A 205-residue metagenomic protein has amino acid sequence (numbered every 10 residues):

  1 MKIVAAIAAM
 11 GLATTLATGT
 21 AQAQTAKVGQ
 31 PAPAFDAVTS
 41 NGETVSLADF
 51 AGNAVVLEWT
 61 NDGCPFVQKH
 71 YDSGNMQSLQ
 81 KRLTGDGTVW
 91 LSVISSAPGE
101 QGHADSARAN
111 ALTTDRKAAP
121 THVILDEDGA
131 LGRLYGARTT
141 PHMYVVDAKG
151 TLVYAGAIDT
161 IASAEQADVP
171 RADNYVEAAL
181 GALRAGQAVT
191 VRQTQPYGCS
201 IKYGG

Functional and structural regions predicted by a protein language model:
I7-A17: Bacterial N-terminal signal peptides
A17-A23: Sec/Tat signal peptide C-region and signal peptidase I cleavage site
F35-V55: A short beta-strand-turn-helix
A48-Q68, L180: Short active-site neighborhood of thiol/selenol oxidoreductases, capturing the structured segment around
Q68-R116, E127-L134: Structural microenvironment flanking redox-active thiols in thiol-disulfide oxidoreductases
N110-D147, L152-V153: Short, internal strand/loop/helix patches that form the active-site neighborhood or redox-interaction surface
V145-G205: Thiol-/selenol-based redox modules, centered on thioredoxin-like and closely related oxidoreductase domains
